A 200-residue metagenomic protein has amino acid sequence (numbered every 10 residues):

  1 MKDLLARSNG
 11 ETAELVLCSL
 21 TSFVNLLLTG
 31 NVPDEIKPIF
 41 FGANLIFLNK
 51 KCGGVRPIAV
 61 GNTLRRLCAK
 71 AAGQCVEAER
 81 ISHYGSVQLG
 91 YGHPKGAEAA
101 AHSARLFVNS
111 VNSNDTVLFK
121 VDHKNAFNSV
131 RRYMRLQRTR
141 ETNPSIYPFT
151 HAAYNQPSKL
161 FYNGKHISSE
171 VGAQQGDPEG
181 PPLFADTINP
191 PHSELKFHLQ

Functional and structural regions predicted by a protein language model:
M1-P190: Conserved pre-catalytic core of RNA-dependent polymerases
S193-Q200: Short, intrinsically disordered, charge-balanced linker/junction segments flanking boundaries in proteins
